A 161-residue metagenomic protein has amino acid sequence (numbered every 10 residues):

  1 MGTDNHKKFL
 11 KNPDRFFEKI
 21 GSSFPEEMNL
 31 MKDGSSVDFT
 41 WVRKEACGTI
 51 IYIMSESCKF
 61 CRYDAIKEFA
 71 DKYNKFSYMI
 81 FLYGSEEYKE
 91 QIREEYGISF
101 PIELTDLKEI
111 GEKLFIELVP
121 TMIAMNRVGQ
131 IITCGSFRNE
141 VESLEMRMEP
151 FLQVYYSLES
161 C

Functional and structural regions predicted by a protein language model:
G2-T40: N-terminal "domain-start" segment that seeds a small globular fold
M31, M125-N126: Short, acidic, Ser/Thr-enriched surface-loop or helix-capping motifs
F39-F69: Short active-site neighborhood of thiol/selenol oxidoreductases, capturing the structured segment around
T49-I51, D64, D71-F76, S157-C161: Cysteine/selenocysteine-centered motifs that mediate thiol-based redox chemistry or coordinate metal-sulfur cofactors
Y52, M79-F81, A124: Structural beta-sheet core signal
S57-Y96: Structural microenvironment flanking redox-active thiols in thiol-disulfide oxidoreductases
E94-A124: Short, internal strand/loop/helix patches that form the active-site neighborhood or redox-interaction surface
Q130-C161: Thiol-/selenol-based redox modules, centered on thioredoxin-like and closely related oxidoreductase domains
